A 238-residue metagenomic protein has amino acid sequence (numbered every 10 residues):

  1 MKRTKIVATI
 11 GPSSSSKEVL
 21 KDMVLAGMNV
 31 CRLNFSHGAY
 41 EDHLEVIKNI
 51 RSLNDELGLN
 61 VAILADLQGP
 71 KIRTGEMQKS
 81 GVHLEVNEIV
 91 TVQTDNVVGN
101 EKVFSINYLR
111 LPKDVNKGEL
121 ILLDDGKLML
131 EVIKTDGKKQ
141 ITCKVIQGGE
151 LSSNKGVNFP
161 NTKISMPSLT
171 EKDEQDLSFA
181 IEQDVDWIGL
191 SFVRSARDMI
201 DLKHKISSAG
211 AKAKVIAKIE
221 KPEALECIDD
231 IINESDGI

Functional and structural regions predicted by a protein language model:
M1-I238: Non-catalytic helical/linker scaffolds that mediate oligomerization, partner binding, and domain coupling around large
